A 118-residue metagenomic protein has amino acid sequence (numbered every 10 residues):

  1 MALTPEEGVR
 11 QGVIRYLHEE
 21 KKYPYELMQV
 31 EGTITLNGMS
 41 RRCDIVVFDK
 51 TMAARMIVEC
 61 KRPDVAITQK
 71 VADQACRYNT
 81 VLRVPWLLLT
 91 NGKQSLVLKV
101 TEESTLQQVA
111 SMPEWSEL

Functional and structural regions predicted by a protein language model:
M1-W86, K93-L118: A short, conserved, highly charged catalytic patch centered on acidic carboxylates
